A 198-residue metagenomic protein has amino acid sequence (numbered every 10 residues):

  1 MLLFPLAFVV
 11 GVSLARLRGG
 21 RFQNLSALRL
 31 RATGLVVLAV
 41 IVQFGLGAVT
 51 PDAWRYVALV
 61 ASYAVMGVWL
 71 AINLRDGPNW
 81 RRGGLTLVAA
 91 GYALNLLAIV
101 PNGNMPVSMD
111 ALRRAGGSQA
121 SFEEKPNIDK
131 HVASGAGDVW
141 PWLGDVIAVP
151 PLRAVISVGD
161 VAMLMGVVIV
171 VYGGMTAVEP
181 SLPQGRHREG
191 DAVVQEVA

Functional and structural regions predicted by a protein language model:
M1-G67: Transmembrane alpha-helical insertion/packing segments
V12-R21, V68-N79, V171-V178: Structural signal for the C-terminal ends of transmembrane alpha-helices and the immediately following loop
W54-A64, R153-M165: Membrane-interface loop-to-helix entry segments
V68-P101, P106: Interfacial segments of alpha-helical transmembrane regions
R113-V155: Extracytosolic (periplasmic/ER-lumenal) interhelical loops and adjacent juxtamembrane/interface segments of multi-pass
V158-P180: Alpha-helical transmembrane segments and their cytosolic interface
S181-V197: Short, highly charged, low-complexity non-transmembrane loops/tails of multi-pass membrane proteins
